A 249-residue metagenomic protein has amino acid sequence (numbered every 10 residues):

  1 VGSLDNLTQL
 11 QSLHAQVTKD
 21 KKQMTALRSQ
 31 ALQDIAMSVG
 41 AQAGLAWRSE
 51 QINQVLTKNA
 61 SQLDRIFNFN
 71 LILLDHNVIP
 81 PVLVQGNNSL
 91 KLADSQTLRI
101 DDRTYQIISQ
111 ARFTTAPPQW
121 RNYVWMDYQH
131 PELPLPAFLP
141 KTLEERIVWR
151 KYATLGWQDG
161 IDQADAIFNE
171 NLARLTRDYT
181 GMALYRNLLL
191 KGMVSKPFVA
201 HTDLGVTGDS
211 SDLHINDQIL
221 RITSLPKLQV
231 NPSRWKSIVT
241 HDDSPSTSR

Functional and structural regions predicted by a protein language model:
V1, V17, V39, V55 (+9 more regions): Extended aliphatic helical segments
V1-A116, W120: N-terminal Sec/ER secretory leader and immediately downstream segment of secreted/extracellular precursors
T8, T18, T25, T57 (+12 more regions): Residue-identity detector for threonine
Q11, D34, E50, E132 (+4 more regions): Glutamate identity and glutamate-enriched acidic tracts
V78-K191, S195: Extended amphipathic alpha-helical interaction segments
L175, M182-R249: A cross-kingdom marker for long, charged
